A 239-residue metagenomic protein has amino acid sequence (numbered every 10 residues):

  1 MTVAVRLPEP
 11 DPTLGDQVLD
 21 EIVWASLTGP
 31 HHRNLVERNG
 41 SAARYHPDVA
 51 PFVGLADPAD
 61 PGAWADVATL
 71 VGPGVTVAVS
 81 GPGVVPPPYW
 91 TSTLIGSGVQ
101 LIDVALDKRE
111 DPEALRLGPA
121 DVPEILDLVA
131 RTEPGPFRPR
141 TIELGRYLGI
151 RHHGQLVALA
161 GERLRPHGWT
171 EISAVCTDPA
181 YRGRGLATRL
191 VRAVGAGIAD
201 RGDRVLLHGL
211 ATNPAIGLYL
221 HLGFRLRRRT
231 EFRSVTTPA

Functional and structural regions predicted by a protein language model:
M1-P86: N-terminal charged segments
T2-I22, S97-Q100, V104-P136: Short amphipathic alpha-helix that is part of the acyltransferase structural core
V53-A59, V175-R182: A short, internal acetyl-CoA/4′-phosphopantetheine-binding micro-motif in the GNAT/acyltransferase core
P61-D66, G183-D200, I216-H221: Conserved acetyl-CoA-binding loop-helix of GNAT-fold acetyltransferases
V79-G83, G197, L206-G217, F232-A239: Conserved beta-strand-loop-alpha-helix junction that forms the acyl-donor binding cleft
V85-W90, T188, A211-R229: Conserved active-site alpha-helix within GNAT-family acetyltransferase domains
T91-D103, R225-A239: Conserved catalytic-core motifs of GNAT/GCN5-like acyltransferases
P136-R146, I150-P179: A conserved beta-strand-loop-helix scaffold within acyl/acetyltransferase catalytic domains
